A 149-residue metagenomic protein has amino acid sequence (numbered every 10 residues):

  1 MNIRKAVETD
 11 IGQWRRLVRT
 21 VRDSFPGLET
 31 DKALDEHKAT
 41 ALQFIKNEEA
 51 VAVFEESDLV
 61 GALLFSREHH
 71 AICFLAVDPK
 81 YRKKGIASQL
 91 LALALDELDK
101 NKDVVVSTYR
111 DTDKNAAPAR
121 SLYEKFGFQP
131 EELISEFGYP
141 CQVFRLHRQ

Functional and structural regions predicted by a protein language model:
M1-T9, R148-Q149: Conserved N-terminal entry element of GNAT/NAT acetyltransferase domains
E8-F74, D78-K80, L91-A92, E97: Acetyl-CoA-dependent GNAT
F54-E56, L146-Q149: Active-site beta-strand termini and strand-to-loop segments that position acidic
L75-R82, I86, Y109-T112: A short, internal acetyl-CoA/4′-phosphopantetheine-binding micro-motif in the GNAT/acyltransferase core
S88, D111-E132: Conserved active-site alpha-helix within GNAT-family acetyltransferase domains
L98-T112: Conserved GNAT acetyl-CoA-binding A-motif
F137-C141: Short acidic/glycine-enriched loop/turn segments that link adjacent beta-strands
